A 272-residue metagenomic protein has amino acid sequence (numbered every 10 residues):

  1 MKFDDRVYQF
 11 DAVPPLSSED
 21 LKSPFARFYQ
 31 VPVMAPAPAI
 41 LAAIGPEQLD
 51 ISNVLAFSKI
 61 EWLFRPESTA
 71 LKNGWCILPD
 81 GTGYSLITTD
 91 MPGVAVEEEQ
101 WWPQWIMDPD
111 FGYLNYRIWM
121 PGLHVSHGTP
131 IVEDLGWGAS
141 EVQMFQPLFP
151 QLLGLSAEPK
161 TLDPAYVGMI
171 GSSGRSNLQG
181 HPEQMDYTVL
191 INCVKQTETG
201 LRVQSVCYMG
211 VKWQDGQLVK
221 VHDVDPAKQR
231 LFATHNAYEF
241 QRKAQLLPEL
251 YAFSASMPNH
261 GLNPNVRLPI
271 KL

Functional and structural regions predicted by a protein language model:
M1-P32, A255-L272: Sequence termini and other peripheral, non-core segments
K2, Y8, A12-P14, D20 (+2 more regions): Hydrophobic ligand-binding cavity/cleft-lining segments
F3-S18, R175-T234: Beta-strand/loop substructures that line and gate deep hydrophobic ligand-binding cavities in soluble
G45, G210-Q214, L218-I270: A conserved amphipathic terminal alpha-helix motif
W105, P150-G154, Q241, Q245 (+1 more regions): A generic structural signal for well-ordered alpha-helical segments enriched in polar/charged residues
L114-N115, G200-R202, P258: Residue-level detector of alpha-helical recognition elements and their boundaries
I118-M185: Glycine-rich portal/gate segments that line the openings of hydrophobic small-molecule binding cavities
